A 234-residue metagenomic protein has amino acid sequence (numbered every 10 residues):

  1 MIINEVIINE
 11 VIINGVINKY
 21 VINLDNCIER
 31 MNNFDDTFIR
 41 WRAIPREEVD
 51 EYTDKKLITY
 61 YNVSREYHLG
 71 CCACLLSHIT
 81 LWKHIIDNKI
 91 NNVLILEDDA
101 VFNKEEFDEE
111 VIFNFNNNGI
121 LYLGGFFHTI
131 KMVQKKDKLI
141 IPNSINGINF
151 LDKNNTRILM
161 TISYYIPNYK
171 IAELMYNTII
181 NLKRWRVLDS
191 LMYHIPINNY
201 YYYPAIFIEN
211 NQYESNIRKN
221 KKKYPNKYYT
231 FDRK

Functional and structural regions predicted by a protein language model:
I2-V6, E10-L96, A100-K234: An acidic/histidine-cluster motif and surrounding catalytic segment that typifies divalent-metal-assisted enzyme active
